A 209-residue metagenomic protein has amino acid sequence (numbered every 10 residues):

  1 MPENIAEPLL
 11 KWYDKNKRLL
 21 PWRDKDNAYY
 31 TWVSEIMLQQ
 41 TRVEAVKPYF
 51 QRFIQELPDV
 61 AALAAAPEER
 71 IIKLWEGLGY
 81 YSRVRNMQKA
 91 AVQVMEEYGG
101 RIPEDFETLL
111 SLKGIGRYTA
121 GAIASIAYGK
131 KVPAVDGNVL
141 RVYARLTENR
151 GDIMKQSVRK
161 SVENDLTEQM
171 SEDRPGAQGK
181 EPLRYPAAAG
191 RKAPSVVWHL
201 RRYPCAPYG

Functional and structural regions predicted by a protein language model:
E3-P8, W12-H199, Y203: Catalytic cores of DNA base-excision repair glycosylases
Y203-G209: Iron-sulfur (Fe-S) cluster-binding segments and ferredoxin-like electron-carrier domains, especially [2Fe-2S]
